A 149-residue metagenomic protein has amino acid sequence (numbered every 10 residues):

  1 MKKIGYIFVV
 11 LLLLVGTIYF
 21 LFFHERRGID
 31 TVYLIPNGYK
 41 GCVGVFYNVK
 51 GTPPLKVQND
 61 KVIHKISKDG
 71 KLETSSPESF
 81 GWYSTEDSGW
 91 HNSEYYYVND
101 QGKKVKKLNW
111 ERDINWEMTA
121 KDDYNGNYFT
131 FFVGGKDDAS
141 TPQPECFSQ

Functional and structural regions predicted by a protein language model:
M1-K2: N-terminal hydrophobic targeting signals that begin at the initiator methionine
G5-L21: Hydrophobic membrane-insertion alpha-helices, especially the h-region of bacterial N-terminal signal peptides
Y6, T17, C42-V45, T52 (+5 more regions): Intrinsically disordered, low-complexity regions
T17-S75: N-terminal export/targeting and maturation segments
T74-Q149: Beta-strand-rich cores of mature extracytoplasmic or soluble domains
